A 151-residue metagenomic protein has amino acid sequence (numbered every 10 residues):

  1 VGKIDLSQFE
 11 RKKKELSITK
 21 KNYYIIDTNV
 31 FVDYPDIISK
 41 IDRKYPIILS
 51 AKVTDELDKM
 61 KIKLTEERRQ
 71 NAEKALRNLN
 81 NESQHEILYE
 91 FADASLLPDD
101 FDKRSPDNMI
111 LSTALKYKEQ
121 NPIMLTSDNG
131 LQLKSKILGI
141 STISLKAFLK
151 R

Functional and structural regions predicted by a protein language model:
V1-E10: Long, acidic (Asp/Glu-rich), low-complexity accessory segments flanking structured domains
K13-I123, N129-R151: Active-site-proximal, substrate-binding regions of enzyme catalytic domains and RNA-binding/basic surfaces
